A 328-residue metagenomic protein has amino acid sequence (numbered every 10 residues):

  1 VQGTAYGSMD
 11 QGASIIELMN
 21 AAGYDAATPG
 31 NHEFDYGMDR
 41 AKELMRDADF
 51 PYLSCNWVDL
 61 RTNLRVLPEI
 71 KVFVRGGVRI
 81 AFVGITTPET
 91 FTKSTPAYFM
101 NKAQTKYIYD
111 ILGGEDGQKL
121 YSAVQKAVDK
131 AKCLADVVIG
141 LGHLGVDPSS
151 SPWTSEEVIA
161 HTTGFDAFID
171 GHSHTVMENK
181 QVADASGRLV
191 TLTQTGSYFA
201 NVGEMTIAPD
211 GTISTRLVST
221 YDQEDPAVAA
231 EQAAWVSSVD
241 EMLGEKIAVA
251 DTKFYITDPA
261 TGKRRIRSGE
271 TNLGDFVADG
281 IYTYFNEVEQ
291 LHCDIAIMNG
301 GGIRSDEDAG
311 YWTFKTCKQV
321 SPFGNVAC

Functional and structural regions predicted by a protein language model:
V1-E224, L273, V277-T283, A296: Acidic, metal/ion-coordinating pockets
A229-C328: Non-catalytic terminal accessory segments
